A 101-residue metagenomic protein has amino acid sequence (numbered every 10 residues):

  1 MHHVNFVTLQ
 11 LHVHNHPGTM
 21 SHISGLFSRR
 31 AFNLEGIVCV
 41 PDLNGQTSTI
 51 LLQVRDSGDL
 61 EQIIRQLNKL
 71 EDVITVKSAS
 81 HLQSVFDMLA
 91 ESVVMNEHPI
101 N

Functional and structural regions predicted by a protein language model:
M1-V7, H12-T47, S57-N101: Long, contiguous binding/interaction regions
L51-V54: Amphipathic, charged alpha-helical scaffolds that flank and support histidine-based chemistry in signaling
